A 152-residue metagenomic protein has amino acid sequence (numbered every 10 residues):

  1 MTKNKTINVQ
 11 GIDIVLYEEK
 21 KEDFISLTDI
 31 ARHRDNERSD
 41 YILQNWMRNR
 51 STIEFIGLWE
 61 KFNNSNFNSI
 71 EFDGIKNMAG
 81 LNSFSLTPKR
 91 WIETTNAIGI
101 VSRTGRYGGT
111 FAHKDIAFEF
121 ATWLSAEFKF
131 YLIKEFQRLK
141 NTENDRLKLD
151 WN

Functional and structural regions predicted by a protein language model:
M1-N152: An anion-engaging/catalytic patch
